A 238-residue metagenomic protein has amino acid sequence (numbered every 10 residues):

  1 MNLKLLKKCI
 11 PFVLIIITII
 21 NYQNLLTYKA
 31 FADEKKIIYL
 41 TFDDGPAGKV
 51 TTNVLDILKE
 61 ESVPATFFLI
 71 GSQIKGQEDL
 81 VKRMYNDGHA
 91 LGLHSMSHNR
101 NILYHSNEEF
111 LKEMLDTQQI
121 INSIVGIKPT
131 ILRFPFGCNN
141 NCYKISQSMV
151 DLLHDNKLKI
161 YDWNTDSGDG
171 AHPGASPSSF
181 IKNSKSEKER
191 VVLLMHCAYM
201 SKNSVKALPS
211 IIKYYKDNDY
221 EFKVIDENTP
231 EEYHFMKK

Functional and structural regions predicted by a protein language model:
M1-Y39, T52, D56-A65, K82 (+1 more regions): Terminal accessory/targeting
N24-E109, L115-K128: Active-site beta->alpha N-cap acidic-glycine motif
H98-L194, A198-K216, Y220, E227 (+1 more regions): Catalytic domains of cell-wall/extracellular-matrix polysaccharide-remodeling enzymes, centered on de-N-acetylation
